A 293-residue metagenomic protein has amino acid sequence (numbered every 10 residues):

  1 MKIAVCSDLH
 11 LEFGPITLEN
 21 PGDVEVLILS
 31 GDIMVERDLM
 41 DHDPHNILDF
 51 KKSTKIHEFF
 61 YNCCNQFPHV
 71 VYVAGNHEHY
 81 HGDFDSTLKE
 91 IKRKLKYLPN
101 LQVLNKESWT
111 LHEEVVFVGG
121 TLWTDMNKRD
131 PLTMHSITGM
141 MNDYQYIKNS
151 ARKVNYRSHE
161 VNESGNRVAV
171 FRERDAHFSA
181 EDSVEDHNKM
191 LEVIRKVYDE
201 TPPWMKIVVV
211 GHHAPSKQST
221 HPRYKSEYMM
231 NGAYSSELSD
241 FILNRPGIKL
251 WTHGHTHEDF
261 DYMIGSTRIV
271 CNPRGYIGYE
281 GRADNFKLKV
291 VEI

Functional and structural regions predicted by a protein language model:
M1-A4, W109-G119, M205-K206, M263-R268: Beta-strand-turn-beta hairpins that frame and shape the catalytic cleft of phosphate-ester-processing enzymes
M1-Y72, H79-S86: N-terminal active-site segment of His-dependent metallophosphoesterases
V5-S7, L27-D32, V71-N76, Q102-K106 (+3 more regions): Active-site neighborhood of phospho(di)ester-bond hydrolases with catalytic His/Asp-centered motifs
H10-I16, M34-D38, H77-T87, S108-L111 (+4 more regions): Active-site environment of divalent metal-dependent phosphoester hydrolases
M34, H42-K55, R174-K189, P202-G247 (+1 more regions): Active-site-proximal segments of metal-dependent phosphoesterases and phosphodiesterases across multiple
H69-Y146: A basic- and aromatic-enriched beta-loop-alpha substructure that forms the phosphate/nucleotide- and DNA/RNA-contacting
L111, H221-P222, S226, M230-K249 (+1 more regions): Binuclear metal-dependent phosphoesterase catalytic core
V118-V208, H213-K225: Active-site-proximal loop/helix segment associated with metal-binding centers of metalloenzymes
